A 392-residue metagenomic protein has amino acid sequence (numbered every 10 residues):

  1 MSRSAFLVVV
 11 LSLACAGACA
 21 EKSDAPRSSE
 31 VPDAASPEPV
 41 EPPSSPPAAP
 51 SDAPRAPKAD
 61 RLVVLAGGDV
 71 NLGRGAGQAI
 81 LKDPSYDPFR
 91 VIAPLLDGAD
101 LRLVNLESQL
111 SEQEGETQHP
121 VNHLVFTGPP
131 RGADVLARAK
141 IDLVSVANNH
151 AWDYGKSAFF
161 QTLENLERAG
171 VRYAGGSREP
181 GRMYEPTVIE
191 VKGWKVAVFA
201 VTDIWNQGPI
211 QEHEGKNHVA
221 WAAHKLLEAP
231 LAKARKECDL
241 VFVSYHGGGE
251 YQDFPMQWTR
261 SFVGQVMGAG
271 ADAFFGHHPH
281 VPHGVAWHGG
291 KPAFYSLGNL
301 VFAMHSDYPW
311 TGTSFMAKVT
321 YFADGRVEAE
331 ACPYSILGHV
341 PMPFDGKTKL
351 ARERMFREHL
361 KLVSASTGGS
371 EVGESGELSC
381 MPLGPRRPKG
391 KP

Functional and structural regions predicted by a protein language model:
M1-S2: N-terminal secretory signal peptides that target proteins for export/translocation
A5-A16: Bacterial N-terminal signal peptides
C19-R27, P32-P392: Acidic, metal/ion-coordinating pockets
